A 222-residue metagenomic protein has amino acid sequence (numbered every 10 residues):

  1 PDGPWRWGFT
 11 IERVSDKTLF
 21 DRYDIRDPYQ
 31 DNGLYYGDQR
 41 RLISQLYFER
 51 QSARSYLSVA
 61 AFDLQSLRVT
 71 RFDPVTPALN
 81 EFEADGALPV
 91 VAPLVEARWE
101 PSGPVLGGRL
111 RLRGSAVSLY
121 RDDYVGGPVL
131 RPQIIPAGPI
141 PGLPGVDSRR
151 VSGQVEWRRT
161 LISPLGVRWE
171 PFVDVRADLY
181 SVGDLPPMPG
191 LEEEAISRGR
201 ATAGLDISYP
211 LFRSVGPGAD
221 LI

Functional and structural regions predicted by a protein language model:
P1-I222: Outer-membrane beta-barrel proteins and related beta-barrel translocases across Gram-negative bacteria
